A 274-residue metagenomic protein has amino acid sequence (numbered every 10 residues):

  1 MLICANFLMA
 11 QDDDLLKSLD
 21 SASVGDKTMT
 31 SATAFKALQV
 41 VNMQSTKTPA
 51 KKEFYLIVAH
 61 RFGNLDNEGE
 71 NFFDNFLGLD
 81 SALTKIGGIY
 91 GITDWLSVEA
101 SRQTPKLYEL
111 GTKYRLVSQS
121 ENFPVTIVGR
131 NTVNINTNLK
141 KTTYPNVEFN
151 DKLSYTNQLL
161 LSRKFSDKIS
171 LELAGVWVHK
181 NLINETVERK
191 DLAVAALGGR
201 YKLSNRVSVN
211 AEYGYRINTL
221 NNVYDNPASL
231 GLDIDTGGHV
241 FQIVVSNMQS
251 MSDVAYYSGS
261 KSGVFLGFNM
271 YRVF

Functional and structural regions predicted by a protein language model:
M1-D13: Bacterial Sec-dependent N-terminal signal peptides
Q11-N146, L153-N157, S162-L173, W177-N181 (+2 more regions): Transmembrane beta-barrel domains of Gram-negative outer membranes and organellar outer membranes
K168-Y215: A mid-sequence, solvent-exposed acidic-amphipathic segment
V223: Positively charged, low-complexity, intrinsically disordered RNA-binding extensions
